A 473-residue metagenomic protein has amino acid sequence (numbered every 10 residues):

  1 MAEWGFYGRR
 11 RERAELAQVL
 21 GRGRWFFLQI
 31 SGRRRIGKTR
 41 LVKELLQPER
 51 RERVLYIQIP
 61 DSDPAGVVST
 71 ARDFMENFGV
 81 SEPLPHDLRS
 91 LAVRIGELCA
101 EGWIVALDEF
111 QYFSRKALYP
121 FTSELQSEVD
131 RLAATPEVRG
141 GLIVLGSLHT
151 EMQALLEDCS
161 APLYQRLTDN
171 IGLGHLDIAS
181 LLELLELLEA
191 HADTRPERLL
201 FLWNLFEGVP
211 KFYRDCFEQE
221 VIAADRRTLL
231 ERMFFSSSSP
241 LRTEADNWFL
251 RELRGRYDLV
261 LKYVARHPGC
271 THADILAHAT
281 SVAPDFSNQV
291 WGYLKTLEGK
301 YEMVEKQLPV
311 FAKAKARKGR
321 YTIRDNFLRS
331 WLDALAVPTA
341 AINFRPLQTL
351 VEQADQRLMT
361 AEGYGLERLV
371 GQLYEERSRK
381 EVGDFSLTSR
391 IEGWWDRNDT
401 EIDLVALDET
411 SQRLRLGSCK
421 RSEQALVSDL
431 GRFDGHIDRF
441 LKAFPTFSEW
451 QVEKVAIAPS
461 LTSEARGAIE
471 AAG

Functional and structural regions predicted by a protein language model:
G5-L16: N-terminal pre-P-loop "Q-motif" helix
W25-K43: Walker A/P-loop nucleotide-binding motif
S31, Y112, A117, F121 (+1 more regions): Sensor-1/coupling segment of RecA-like P-loop NTPase cores
R51-P83, G96: Conserved NTP-binding/hydrolysis module of P-loop NTPases
V80, E157-L200: Helix-loop-helix "sensor" segment of P-loop NTPases
L185-N247, G255: Amphipathic alpha-helical "lid/sensor" segments that cap RecA-like P-loop NTPase cores
R227-D399: Accessory nucleic acid-recognition modules appended to NTPase machines
T410-L414, C419-A472: Catalytic cores of nucleic-acid endonucleases
